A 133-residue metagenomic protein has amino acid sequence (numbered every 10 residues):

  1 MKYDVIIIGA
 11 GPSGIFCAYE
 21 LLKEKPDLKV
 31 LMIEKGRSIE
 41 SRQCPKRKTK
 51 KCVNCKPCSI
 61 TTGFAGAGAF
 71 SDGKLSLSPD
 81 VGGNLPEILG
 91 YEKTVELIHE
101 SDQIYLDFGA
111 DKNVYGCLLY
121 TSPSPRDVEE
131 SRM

Functional and structural regions predicted by a protein language model:
K2-S13: Beta1/beta-strand and adjacent pyrophosphate-binding region of the FAD-binding site in flavoprotein oxidoreductases
K2-Y3, P26-L28, F64-A65: Short coil/turn connectors at secondary-structure junctions
A18, L22: Gly/Ala-rich phosphate-binding loop of Rossmann-like dinucleotide-binding domains, activating on the conserved
E24-R47: Glycine-rich FAD pyrophosphate-binding loop
E40-S41, S78, E130: Conserved protein kinase catalytic core
V53-D107: Redox-cofactor-proximal catalytic regions of oxidoreductases
D107-S122: An accessory alpha-helical subdomain
Y120-M133: Single conserved hydrophobic/aromatic residue that forms the stacking wall/gate of nucleotide- or nucleobase-binding
